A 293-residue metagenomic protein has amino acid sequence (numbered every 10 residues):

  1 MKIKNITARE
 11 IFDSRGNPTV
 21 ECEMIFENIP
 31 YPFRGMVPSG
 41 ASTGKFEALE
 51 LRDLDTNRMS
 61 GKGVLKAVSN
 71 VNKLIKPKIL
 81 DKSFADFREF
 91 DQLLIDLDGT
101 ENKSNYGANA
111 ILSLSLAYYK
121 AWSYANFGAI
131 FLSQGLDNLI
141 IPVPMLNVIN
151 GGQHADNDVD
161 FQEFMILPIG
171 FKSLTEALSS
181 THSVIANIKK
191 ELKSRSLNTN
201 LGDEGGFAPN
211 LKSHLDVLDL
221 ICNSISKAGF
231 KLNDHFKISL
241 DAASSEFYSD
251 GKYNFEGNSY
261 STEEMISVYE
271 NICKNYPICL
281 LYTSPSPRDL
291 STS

Functional and structural regions predicted by a protein language model:
M1-P18: Short, Gly/Pro- and small/polar-rich lid/capping loops
G40-G128, L132, L178, G206: Metal- or metallocofactor-binding catalytic centers and their adjacent structured scaffolds across diverse enzyme
I140, N147-G151, A155-K193, L197: Mobile "lid/hinge" segments at catalytic clefts and subdomain interfaces of large enzymes
L146-N147, I238-L240: Hydrophobic faces of well-ordered beta-strands that scaffold small-molecule active sites in alpha/beta enzyme cores
E163-L174, N198-H214, A243-E256: Active-site-proximal beta-alpha loop/turn segments in soluble metabolic enzymes
N198-N200, H235-S239, I278-L280: Structural preference for beta-strand elements that scaffold enzyme active sites
P209-S226: Active-site pocket-lining segments that scaffold enzyme catalytic pockets across diverse folds
Y282-P287: Conserved small/polar residues in nucleotide/adenosyl-binding loops
